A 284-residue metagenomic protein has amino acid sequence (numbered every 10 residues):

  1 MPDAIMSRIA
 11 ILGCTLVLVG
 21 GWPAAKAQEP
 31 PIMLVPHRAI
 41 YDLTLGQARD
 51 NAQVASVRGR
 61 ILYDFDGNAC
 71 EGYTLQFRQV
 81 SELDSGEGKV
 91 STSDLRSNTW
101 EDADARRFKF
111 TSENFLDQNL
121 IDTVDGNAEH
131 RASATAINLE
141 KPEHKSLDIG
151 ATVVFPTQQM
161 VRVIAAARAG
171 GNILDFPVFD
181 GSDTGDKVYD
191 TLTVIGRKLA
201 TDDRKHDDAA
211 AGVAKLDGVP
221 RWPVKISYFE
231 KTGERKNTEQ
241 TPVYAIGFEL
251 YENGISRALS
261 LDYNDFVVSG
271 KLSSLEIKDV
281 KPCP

Functional and structural regions predicted by a protein language model:
P2-L12: Bacterial N-terminal signal peptides that target proteins for export
I11-G21: Bacterial N-terminal signal peptides
A25-G72, Q76-E87: N-terminal cleavable signal peptides for secretion/export
E29-V35, D64-Y73, W100-R106, L216-V219 (+1 more regions): A short, structured loop/turn motif at beta-sheet edges
L43-Q47, Y63-A69, S81-S85, T99-A103 (+3 more regions): Beta-strand elements of well-folded, non-transmembrane domains
G59-D66, D94-E101, G126-A128, I246-E249: Hydrophobic/aromatic beta-strand elements that line small-molecule binding cavities or substrate pockets in beta-rich
F77-R131: Hydrophobic/aromatic-rich structural module bridging two neighboring secondary-structure elements via a short loop
T111-P284: Mature, soluble, non-transmembrane domains
